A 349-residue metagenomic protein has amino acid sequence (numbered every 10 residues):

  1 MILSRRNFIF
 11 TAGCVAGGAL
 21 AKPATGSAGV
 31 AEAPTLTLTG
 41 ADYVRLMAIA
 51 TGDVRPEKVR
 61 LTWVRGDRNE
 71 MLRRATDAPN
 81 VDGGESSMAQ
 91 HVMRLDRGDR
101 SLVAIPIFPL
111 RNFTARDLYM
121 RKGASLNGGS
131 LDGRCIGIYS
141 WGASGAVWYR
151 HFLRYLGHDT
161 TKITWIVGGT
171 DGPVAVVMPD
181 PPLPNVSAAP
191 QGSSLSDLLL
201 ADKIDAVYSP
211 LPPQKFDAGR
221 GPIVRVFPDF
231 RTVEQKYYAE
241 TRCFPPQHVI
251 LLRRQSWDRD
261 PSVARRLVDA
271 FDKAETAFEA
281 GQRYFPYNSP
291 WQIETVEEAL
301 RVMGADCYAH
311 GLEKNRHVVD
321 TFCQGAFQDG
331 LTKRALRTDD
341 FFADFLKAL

Functional and structural regions predicted by a protein language model:
M1-L3: Secretory targeting signals
N7-S27: N-terminal export signals
K22-T39: C-terminal segment of N-terminal export signals and the immediately downstream linker at the start of the mature
T35-L156, T161, W165-V174: Short, glycine-/small- and polar/acidic-enriched structural segments that line small-molecule recognition paths
W63-R74, I166-D197, D340-L346: Short helix-initiation/N-cap motifs at beta->coil->alpha
P181-R283: Pocket-lining segment of extracytoplasmic ligand-binding domains
L251, W257-Q328: Secondary-structure end/capping motifs
F327-L349: Conserved C-terminal helix/tail region of periplasmic/extracytoplasmic solute-binding proteins
